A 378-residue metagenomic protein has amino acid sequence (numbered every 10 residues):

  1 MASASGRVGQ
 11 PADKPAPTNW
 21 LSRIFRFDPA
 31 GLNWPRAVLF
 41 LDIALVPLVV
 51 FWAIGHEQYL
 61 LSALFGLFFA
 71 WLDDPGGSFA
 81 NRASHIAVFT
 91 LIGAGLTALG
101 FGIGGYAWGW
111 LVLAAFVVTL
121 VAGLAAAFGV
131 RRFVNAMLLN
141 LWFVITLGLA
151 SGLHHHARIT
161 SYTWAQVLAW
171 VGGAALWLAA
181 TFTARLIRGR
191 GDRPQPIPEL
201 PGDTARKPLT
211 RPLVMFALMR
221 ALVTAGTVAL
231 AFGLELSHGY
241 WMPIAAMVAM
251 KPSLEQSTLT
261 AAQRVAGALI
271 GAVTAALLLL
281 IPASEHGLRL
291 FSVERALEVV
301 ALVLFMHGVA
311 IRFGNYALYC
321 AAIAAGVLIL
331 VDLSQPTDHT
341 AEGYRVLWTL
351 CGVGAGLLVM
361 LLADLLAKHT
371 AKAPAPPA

Functional and structural regions predicted by a protein language model:
M1-A322, L330-A378: Alpha-helical transmembrane segments and their membrane-interface boundaries that form or gate the permeation pathway
